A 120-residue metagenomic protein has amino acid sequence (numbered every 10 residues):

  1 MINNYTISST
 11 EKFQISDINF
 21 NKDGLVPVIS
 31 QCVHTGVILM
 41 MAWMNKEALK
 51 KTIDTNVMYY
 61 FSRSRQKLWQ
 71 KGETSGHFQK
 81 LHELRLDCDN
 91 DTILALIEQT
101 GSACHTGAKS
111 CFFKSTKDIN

Functional and structural regions predicted by a protein language model:
I2-L25, C32-H34, I38-L39, M44-N120: C-terminal binding/interaction regions
